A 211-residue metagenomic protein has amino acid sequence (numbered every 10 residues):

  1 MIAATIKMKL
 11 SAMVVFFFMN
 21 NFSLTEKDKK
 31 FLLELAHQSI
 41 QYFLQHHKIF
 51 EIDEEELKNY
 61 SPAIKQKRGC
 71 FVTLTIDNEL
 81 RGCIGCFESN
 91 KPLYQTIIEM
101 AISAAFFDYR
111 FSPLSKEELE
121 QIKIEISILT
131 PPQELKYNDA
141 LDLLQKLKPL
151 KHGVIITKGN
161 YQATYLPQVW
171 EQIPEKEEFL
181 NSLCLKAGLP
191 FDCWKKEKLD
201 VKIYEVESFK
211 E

Functional and structural regions predicted by a protein language model:
M1-A12: Ser/Thr-rich, low-complexity intrinsically disordered segments
A4, F18-M19: Intrinsically disordered, low-complexity peptide-like regions
M13-F17: Hydrophobic alpha-helical signal peptides and transmembrane signal-/tail-anchor segments that drive secretory-pathway
M19-E211: Basic nucleic-acid-binding interfaces
